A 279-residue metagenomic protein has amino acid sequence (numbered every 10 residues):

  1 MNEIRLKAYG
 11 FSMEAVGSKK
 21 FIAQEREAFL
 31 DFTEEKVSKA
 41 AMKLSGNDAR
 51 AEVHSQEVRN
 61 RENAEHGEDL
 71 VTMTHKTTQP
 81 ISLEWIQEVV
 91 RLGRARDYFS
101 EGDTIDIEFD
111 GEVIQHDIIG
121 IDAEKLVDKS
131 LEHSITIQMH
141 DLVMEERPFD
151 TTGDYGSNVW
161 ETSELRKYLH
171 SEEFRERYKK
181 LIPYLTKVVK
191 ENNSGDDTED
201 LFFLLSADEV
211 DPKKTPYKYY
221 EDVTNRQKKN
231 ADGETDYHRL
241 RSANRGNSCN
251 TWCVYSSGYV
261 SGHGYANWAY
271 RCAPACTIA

Functional and structural regions predicted by a protein language model:
M1-V58, E65: Compositionally biased, non-globular sequence tracts
S55-A279: Collagenous Gly-X-Y triple-helix signature in extracellular proteins
